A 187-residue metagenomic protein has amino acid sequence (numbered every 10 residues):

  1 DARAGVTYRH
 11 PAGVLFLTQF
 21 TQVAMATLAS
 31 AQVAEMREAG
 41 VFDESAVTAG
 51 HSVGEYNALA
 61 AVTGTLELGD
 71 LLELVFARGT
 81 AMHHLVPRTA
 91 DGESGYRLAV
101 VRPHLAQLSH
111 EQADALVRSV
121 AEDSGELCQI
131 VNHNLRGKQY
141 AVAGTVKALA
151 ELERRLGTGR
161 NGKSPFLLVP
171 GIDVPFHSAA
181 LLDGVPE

Functional and structural regions predicted by a protein language model:
D1-A113: FabD-like malonyl-/acyl-CoA
A61-E187: Alpha/beta catalytic cores of group-transfer enzymes, especially the acyltransferase/condensing modules of polyketide
